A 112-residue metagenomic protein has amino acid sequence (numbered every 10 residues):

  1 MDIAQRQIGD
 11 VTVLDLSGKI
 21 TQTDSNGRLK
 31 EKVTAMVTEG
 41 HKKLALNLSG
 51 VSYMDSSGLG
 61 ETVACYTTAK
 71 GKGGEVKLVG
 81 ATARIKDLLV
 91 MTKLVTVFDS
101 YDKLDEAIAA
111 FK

Functional and structural regions predicted by a protein language model:
D2-E31: STAS-typified acidic loop motif
I20-V97: Amphipathic alpha-helical interaction surfaces in cytosolic regulatory modules
D99-K103: Short acidic-hydrophobic, aromatic-tinged amphipathic segments that line or gate anion-handling sites
